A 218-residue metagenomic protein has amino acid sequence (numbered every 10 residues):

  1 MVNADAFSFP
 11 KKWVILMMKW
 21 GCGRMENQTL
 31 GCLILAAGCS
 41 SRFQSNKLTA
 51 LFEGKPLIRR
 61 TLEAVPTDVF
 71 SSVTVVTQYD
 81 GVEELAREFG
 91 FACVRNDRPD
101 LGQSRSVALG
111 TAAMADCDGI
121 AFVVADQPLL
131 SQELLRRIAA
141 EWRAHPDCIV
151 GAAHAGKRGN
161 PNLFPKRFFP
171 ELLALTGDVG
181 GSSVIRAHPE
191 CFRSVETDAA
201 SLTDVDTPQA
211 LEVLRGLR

Functional and structural regions predicted by a protein language model:
V2-A6, V14: Acidic, Ala/Val/Gly-enriched low-complexity intrinsically disordered segments
F9-K11, R24: Charged/polar low-complexity intrinsically disordered segments
V14-I15, G21: Short, positively charged and aromatic/hydrophobic N-terminal segments
W20-M25, R59-G119: Conserved N-terminal catalytic core of the sugar/cofactor nucleotidyltransferase
R24-Q28, T176-R218: Conserved alpha/beta core of the MobA/IspD/sugar-nucleotide pyrophosphorylase nucleotidyltransferase superfamily
E26-T77: N-terminal glycine-rich phosphate-binding loop and ensuing alpha1 helix
I34, N46, I58, G110 (+3 more regions): Residue-level signal for inorganic ion chemistry
D100-K166, P170-L173: Conserved beta-loop-beta/alpha segment of the NTase-like Rossmann-fold superfamily that binds/positions NTPs
